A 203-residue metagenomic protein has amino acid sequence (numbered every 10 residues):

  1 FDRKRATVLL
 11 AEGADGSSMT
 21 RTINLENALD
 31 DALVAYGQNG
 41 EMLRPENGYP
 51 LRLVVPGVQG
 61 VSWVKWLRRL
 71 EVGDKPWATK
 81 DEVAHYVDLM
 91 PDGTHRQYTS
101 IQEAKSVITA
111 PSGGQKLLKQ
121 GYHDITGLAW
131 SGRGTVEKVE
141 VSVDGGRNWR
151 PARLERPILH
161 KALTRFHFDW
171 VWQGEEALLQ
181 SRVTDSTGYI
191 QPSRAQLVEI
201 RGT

Functional and structural regions predicted by a protein language model:
F1-T203: Structured, non-membrane catalytic/scaffold regions adjacent to prosthetic-group chemistry
